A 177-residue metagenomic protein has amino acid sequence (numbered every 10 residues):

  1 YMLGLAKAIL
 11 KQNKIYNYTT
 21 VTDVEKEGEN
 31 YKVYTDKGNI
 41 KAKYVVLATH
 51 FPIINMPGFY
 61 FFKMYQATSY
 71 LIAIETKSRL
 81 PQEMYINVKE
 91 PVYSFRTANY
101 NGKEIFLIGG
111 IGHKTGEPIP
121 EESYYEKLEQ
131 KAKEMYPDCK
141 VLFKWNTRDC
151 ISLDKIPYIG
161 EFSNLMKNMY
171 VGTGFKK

Functional and structural regions predicted by a protein language model:
Y1-K43: Helical element adjacent to the flavin cofactor pocket in flavoenzyme catalytic cores
N17, I54-N55, R79-Y85, F106 (+2 more regions): Acidic/polar loop patches that form or flank catalytic/metal-binding clefts of enzymes that bind anionic ligands
N17-T20, N39, F51, E129 (+2 more regions): Ligand-binding pocket scaffold of soluble enzyme catalytic domains
E27, R96-Y100, F162: Short beta-strand micro-motifs enriched in acidic
T35-P81: Central helical "cap/lid" subdomain
Y60-Q66, E83-V88, T147-I151: Short Gly/Pro-enriched turn/cap motifs at secondary-structure boundaries
I72-G109: Conserved FAD-binding catalytic core of PHBH/FMO-like flavoproteins
K89-E90, K114-K177: C-terminal catalytic lobe of FAD-dependent flavoproteins
